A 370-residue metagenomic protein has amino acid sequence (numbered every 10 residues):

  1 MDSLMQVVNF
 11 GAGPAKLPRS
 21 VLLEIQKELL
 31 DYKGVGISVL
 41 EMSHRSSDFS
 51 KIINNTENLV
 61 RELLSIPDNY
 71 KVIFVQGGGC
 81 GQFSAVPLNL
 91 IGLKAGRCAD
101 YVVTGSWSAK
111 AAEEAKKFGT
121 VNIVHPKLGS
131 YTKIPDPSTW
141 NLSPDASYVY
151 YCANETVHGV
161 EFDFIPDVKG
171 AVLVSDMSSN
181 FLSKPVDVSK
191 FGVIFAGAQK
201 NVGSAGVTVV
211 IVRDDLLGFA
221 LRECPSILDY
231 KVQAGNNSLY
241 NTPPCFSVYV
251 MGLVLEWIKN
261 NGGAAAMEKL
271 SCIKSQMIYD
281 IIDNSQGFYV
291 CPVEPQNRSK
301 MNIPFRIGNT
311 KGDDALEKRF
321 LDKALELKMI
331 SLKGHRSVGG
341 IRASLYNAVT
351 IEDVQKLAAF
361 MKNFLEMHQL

Functional and structural regions predicted by a protein language model:
M1-S43: N-terminal "arm"/small-domain region of PLP-dependent enzymes with the aminotransferase-like
D2-V7, H335-L370: PLP-dependent enzyme catalytic core of the Aspartate aminotransferase-like
G13, A115, P126-F181: Active-site phosphate-binding strand-loop segment of PLP-dependent enzymes
P18, V193, A198-Y279, E294 (+1 more regions): Active-site C-terminal subdomain of aminotransferase-like
G34-Q82, N89, E114: Conserved N-terminal alpha-helix of the aminotransferase class I/II PLP-enzyme fold
C80-V149: PLP-dependent aminotransferase-like
Y289-A324: Conserved PLP-binding catalytic core of the aspartate aminotransferase-like
